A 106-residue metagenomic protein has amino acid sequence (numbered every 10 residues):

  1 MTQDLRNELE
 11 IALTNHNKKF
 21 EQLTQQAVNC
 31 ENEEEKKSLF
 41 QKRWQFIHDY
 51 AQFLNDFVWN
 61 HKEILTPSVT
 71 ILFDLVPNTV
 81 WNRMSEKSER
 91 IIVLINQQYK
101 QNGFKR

Functional and structural regions predicted by a protein language model:
M1-Q3, Q41, Q45, Y50-L65: Glycine-rich phosphate-binding loop used to anchor ATP phosphates in small-molecule kinases, encompassing both
D4-A12, S68: A ubiquitous short alpha-helical element
L9-E21: Short amphipathic alpha-helical heptad-repeat segments
T24-S38: Charged, low-complexity interaction regions
F53-K105: A glycine- and Lys/Arg-enriched "phosphate-lid" helix/loop adjacent to the NTP-binding pocket of small-molecule kinases
